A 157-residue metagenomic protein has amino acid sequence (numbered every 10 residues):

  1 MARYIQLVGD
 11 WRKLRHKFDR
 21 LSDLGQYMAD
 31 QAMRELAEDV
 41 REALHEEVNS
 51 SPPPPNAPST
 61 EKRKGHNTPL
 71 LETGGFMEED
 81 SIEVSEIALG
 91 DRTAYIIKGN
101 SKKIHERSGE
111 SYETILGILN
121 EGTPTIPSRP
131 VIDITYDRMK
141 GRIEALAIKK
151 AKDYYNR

Functional and structural regions predicted by a protein language model:
M1-I96, S101-S108, Y112-R157: Short, Lys/Arg-rich flexible segments
